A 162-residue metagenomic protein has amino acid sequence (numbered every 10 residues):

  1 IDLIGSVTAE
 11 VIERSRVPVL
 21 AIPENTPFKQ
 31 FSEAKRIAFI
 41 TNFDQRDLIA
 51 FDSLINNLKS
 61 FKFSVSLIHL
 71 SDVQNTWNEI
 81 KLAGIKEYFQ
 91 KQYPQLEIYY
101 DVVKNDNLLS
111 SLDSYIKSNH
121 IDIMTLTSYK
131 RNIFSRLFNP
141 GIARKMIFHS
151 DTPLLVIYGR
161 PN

Functional and structural regions predicted by a protein language model:
I1-E10, L126-H149, N162: Glycine-rich, Arg-bearing micro-motifs that act as flexible, cationic patches
L3-I4, T8-S53, F148-N162: Intrinsically disordered or low-complexity boundary/linker segments at protein termini and domain junctions
V7, K81, N107-D113, I142: Short acidic active-site motifs
E24, H69, T127-Y129, Y158-G159: Short secondary-structure boundary segments
A38, S64-I68, Y99, L155: A structural signal for isolated positions on well-ordered beta-strands in alpha/beta enzyme cores
Q45-Y93: Redox- and metal-dependent alpha/beta enzyme cores, enriched for Fe-S-associated oxidoreductases and cofactor-handling
Y99-D106: Short beta->alpha junction loops
N119: Active-site charged/polar residues at nucleotide-handling catalytic sites that mediate phosphoryl, nucleotidyl
